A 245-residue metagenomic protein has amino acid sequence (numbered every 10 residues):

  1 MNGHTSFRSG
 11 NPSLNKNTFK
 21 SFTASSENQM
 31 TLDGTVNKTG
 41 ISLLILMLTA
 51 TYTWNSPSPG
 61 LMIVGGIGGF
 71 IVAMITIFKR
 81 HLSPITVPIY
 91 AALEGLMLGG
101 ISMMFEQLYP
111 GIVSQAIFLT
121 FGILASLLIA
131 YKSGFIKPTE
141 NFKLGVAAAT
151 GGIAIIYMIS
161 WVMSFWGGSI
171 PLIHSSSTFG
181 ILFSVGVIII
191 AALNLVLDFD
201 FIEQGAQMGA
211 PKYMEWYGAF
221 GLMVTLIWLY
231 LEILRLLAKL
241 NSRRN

Functional and structural regions predicted by a protein language model:
M1-N245: A hydrophobic alpha-helical transmembrane-helix feature that marks the membrane cores and membrane-interface segments
